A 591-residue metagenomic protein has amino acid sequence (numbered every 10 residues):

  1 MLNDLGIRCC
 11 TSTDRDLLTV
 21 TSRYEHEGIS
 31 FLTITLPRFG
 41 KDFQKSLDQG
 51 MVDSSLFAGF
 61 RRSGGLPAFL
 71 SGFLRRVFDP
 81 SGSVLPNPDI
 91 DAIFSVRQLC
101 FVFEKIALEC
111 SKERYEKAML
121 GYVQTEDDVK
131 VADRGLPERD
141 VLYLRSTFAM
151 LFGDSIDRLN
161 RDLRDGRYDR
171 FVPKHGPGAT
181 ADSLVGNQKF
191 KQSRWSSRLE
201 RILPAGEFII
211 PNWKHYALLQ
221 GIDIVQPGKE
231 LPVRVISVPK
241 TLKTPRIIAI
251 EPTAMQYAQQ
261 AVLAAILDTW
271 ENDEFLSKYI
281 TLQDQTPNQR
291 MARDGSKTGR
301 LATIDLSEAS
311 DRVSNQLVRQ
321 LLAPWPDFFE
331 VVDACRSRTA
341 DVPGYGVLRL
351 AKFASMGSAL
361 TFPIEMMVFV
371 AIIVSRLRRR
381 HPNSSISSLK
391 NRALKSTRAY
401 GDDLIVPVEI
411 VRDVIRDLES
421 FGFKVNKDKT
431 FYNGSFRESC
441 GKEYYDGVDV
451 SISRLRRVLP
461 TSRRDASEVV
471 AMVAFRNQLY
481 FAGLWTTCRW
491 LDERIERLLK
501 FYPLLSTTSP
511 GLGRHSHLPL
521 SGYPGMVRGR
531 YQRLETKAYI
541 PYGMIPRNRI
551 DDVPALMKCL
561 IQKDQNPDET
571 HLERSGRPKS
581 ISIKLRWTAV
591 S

Functional and structural regions predicted by a protein language model:
M1-P245, Y480-S591: C-terminal, non-catalytic extensions of nucleic-acid polymerases
K214-S591: Core nucleotidyl-transferase/polymerase catalytic module
